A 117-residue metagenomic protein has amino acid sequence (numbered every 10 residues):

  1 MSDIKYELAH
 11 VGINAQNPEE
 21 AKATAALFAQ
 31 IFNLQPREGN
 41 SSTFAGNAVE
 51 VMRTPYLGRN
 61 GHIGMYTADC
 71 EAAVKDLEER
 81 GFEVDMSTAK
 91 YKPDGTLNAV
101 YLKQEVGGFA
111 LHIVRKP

Functional and structural regions predicted by a protein language model:
M1-I4, A26, Q30-G39, A48-M52 (+1 more regions): Vicinal oxygen chelate
M1-K22, G58-M65, P117: N-terminal beta-strand motif that seeds the catalytic metal site of vicinal oxygen chelate
N14-Q16, M52-R53, A68, K103: A structural detector for beta-sheet-dominated domains
A21, V74, G108-A110: Internal amphipathic alpha-helical segments of the cytochrome P450 catalytic fold
T43-H62: Short, intrinsically disordered low-complexity segments
R59-A89: Mid-chain, well-packed structural core segment of small domains
